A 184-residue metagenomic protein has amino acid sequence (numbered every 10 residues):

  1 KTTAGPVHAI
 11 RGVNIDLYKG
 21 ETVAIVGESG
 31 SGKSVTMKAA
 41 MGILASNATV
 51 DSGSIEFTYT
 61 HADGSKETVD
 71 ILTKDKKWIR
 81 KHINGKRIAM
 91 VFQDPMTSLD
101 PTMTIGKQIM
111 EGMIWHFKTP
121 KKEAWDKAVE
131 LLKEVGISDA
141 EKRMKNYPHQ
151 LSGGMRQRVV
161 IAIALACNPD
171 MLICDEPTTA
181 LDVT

Functional and structural regions predicted by a protein language model:
K1-G12, I43-T49, T60-T68, K74-R80 (+2 more regions): A short, flexible loop at the N-terminus of ABC-type nucleotide-binding domains that lies
V26-E28: The feature captures the beta-strand-to-loop junction immediately N-terminal to the Walker
E56-T58, E123-K142: Conserved ABC ATPase "signature" region
N146-L151, M155: Conserved ABC ATPase signature
A166-D170: A short, proline-enriched helix->beta-strand linker immediately N-terminal to the Walker B motif in ABC-type P-loop
L172-D175: Catalytic Walker B motif of ABC-type/P-loop ATPase nucleotide-binding domains
